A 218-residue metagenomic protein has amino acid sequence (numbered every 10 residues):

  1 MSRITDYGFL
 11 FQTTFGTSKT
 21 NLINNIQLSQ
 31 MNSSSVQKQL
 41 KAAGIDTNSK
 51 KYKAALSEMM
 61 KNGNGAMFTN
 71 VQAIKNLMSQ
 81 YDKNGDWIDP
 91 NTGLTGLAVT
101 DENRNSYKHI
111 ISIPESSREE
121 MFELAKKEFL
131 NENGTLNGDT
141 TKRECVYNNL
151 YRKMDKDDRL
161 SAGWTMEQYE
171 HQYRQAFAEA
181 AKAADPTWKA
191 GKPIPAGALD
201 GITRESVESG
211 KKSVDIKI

Functional and structural regions predicted by a protein language model:
M1-I218: Type III/flagellar secretion export determinants
